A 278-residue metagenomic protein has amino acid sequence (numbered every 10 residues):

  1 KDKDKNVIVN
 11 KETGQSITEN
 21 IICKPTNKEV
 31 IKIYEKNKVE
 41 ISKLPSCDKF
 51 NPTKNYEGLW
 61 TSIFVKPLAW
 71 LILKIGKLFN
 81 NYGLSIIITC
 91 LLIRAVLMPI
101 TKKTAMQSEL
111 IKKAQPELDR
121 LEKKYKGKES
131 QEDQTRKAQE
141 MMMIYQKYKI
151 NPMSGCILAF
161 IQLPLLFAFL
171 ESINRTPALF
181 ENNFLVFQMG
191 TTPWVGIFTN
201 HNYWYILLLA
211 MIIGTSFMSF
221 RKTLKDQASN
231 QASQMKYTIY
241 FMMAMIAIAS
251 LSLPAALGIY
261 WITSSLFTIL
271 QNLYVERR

Functional and structural regions predicted by a protein language model:
K1-R278: Helix-loop-helix
